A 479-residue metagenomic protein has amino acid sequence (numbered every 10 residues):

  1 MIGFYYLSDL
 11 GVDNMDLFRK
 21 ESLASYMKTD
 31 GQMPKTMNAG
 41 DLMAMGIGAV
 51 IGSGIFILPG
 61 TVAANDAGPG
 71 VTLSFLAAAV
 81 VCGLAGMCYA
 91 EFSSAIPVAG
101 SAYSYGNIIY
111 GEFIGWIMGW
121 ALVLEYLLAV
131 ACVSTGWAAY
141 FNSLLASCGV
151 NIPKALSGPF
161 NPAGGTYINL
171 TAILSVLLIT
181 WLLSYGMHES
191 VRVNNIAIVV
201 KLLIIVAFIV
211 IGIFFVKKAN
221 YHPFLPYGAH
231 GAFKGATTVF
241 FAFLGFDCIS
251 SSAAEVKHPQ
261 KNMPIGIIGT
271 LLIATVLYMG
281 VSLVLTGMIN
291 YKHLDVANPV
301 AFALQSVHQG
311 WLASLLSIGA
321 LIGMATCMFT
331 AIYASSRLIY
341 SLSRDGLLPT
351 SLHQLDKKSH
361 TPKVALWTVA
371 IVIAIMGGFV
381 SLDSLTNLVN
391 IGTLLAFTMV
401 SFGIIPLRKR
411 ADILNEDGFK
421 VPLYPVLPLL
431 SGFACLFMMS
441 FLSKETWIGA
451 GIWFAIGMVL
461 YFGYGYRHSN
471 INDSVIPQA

Functional and structural regions predicted by a protein language model:
I2-G60, A64-P69, L76, C82-M87 (+5 more regions): Membrane-interface "cap" regions at the ends of multi-pass membrane proteins
K28-P34, T72, G149-L174, N195-I318: Helix-loop-helix junctions that connect adjacent transmembrane segments in multi-pass membrane transporters
P34, L58-N161, T270-I273, A450-M458: Extracellular loop-to-transmembrane helix junctions
A39, T166-I173, K257-K261, I265 (+5 more regions): Loop-to-transmembrane helix boundary motifs in multi-pass membrane proteins
F56, L84, V98, A121-A139 (+6 more regions): Membrane-helix boundary/coupling elements in multi-pass transport proteins
A138, Y167-F215, P226-G228, I267 (+2 more regions): Membrane-interface loop-to-helix entry segments
S143, I204-F208, I339, V389-D417 (+1 more regions): Hydrophobic alpha-helical segments of multi-pass membrane transport proteins
G164-I168, I179, S351-T361, F397-W447 (+1 more regions): C-terminal membrane-solvent junction of multi-pass transporters and transport-like membrane proteins
